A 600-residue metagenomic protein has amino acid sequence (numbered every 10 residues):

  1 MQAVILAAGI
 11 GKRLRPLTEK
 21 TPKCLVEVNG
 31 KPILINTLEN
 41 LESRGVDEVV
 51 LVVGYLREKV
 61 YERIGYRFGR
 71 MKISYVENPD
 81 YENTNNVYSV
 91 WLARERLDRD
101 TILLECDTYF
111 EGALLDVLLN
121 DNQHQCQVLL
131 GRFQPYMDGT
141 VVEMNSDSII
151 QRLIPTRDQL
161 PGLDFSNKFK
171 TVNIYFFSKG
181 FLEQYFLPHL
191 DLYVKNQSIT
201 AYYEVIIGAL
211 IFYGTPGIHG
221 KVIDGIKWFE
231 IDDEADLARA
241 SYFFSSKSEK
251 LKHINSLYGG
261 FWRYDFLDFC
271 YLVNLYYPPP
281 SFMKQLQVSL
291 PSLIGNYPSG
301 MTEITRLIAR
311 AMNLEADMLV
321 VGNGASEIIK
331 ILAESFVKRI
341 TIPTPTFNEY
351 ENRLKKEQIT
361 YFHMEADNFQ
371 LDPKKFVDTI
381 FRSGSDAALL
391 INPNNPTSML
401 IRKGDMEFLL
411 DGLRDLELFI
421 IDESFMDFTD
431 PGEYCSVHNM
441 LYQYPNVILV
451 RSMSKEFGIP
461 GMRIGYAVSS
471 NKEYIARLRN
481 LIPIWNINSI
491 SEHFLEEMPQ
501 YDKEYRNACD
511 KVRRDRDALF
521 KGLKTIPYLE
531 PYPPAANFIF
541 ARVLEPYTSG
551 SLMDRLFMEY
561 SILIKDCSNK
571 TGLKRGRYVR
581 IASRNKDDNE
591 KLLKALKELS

Functional and structural regions predicted by a protein language model:
M1-E19: N-terminal nucleotide-binding beta1-loop-alpha1 segment
M1-I5, K31-T101: Conserved N-terminal catalytic core of the sugar/cofactor nucleotidyltransferase
F68-S146: Conserved beta-loop-beta/alpha segment of the NTase-like Rossmann-fold superfamily that binds/positions NTPs
E111-V194: Conserved core of the sugar-phosphate nucleotidyltransferase
V117-N122, K355, L371-G384, P396-F419 (+1 more regions): Active-site pre-lysine segment of PLP-dependent enzymes
F169-T171, Y277, G300, N446-T525 (+1 more regions): PLP-dependent aminotransferase class I/II
R239-N296, L371, S383-G384, D415: N-terminal "arm"/small-domain region of PLP-dependent enzymes with the aminotransferase-like
V512-R513, I526-Y560: Conserved PLP-binding catalytic core of the aspartate aminotransferase-like
